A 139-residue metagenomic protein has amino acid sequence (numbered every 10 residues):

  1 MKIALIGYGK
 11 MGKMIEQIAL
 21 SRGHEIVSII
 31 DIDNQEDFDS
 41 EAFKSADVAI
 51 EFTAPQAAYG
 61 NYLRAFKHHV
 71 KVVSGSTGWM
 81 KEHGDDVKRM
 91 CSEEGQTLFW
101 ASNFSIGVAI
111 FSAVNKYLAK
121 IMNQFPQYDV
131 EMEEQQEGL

Functional and structural regions predicted by a protein language model:
K2-I15, G107: Glycine-rich adenosine-cofactor-binding loop
M14, I18-F38: NAD(P)-binding Rossmann-fold cofactor-contacting core
I26, V72-V73, T97-L98: Hydrophobic beta-strand scaffold residues
I32, T77-W79, N103-S105, Q135-E137: Short, ordered loop/turn segments at secondary-structure junctions
S40-A46, F52, Q56-G75, G84-D86: Rossmann-fold NAD(P) dinucleotide-binding segment
S76-L98, I106-L118: Rossmann-fold NAD(P)-binding glycine/threonine-rich loop
I110-L139: Conserved anion/nucleotide-ligand pocket segment
